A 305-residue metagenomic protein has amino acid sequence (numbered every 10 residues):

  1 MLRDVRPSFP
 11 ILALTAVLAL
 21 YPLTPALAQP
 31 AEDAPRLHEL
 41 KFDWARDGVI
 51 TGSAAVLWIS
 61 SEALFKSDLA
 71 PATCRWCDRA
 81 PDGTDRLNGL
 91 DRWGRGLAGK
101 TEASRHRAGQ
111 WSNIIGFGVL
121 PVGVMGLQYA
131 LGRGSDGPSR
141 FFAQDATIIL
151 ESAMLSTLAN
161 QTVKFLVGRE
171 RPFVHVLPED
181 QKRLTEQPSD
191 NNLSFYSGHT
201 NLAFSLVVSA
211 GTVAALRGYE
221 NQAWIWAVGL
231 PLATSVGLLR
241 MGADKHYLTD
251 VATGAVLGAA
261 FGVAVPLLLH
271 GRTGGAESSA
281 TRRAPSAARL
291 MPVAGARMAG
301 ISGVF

Functional and structural regions predicted by a protein language model:
M1-T51, A55-S67, G109-S112, Y129 (+2 more regions): Replace "edges of transmembrane helices
K66-N88: Interfacial/capping segments of alpha-helical transmembrane domains
D91-V119: Interfacial helix-start motif at the membrane-water boundary
V119-L127: Hydrophobic, membrane-interfacing alpha helices
